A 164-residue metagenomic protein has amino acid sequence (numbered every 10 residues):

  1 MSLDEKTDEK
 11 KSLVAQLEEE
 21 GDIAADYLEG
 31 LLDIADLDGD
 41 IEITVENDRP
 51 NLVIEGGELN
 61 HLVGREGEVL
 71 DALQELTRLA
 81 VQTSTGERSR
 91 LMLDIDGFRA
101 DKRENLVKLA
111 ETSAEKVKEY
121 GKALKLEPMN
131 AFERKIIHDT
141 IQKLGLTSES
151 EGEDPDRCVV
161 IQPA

Functional and structural regions predicted by a protein language model:
M1-A164: RNA-contacting regions in translation and RNA-metabolism proteins, encompassing KH/S1 modules where present
